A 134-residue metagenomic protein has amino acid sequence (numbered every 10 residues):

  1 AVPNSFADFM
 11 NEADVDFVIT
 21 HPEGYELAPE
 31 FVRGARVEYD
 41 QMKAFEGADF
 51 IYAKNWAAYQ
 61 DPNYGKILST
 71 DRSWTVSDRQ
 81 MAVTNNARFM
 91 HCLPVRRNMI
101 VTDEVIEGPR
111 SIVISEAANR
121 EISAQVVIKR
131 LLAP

Functional and structural regions predicted by a protein language model:
A1, S5, T75-V76, R96-I100 (+1 more regions): Conserved active-site and cofactor/substrate-binding residues in soluble primary-metabolism enzymes
A1-A53: Glycine-rich phosphate/diphosphate-binding loop of Rossmann-like nucleotide-binding domains
S5, F9-E12, E104, V126-R130: Alpha-helical scaffold segments in soluble metabolic enzymes
V18, F89-M90, V113-I114: Structural detector of well-ordered beta-strand residues that form the stable sheet scaffold of enzyme domains
T20-P22, D78-A82, E116-R120, A133-P134: Short, surface-exposed, polar/charged, turn-prone segments marking secondary-structure boundaries
G24, M42, P94-V95, A118-R120: Short, glycine-/Ser/Thr-/acidic-enriched flexible segments
E30-V105, R110: Rossmann-like adenosine-cofactor binding region
I106-P134: C-terminal helix-to-coil terminal segments
